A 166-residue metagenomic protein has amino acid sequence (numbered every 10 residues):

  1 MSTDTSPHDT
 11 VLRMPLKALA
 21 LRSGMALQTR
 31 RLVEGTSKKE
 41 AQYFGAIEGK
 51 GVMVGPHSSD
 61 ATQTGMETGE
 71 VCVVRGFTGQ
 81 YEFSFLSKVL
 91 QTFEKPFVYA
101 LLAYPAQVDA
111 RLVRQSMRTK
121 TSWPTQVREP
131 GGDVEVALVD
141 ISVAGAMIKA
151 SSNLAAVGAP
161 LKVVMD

Functional and structural regions predicted by a protein language model:
M1-D166: Structured alpha-helical
